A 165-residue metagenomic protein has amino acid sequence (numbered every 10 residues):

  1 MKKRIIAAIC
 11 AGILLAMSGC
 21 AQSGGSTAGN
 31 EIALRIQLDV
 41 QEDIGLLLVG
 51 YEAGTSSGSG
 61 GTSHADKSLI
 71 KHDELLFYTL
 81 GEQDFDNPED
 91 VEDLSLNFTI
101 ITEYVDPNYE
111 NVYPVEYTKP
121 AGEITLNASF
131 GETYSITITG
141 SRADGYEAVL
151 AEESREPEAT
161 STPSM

Functional and structural regions predicted by a protein language model:
M1-R4: Positively charged n-region of N-terminal signal peptides that target proteins for export
A16-G19: C-terminal motif of bacterial Sec signal peptides marking the signal peptidase cleavage site
A21-S23: Bacterial signal peptide processing site
A28-A33: Short coil/turn motif common to extracellular beta-sandwich-like domains
L34-E42: Asparagine-centered strand-capping/turn motif at beta-strand->loop junctions
E42-G54: Short, ordered, surface-exposed loop/turn motifs in non-cytosolic proteins
A53-T99, E103-V105: Tryptophan-paired
N111-M165: Extracellular beta-sheet/turn segments enriched in Thr/Pro/Gly and aliphatic residues
